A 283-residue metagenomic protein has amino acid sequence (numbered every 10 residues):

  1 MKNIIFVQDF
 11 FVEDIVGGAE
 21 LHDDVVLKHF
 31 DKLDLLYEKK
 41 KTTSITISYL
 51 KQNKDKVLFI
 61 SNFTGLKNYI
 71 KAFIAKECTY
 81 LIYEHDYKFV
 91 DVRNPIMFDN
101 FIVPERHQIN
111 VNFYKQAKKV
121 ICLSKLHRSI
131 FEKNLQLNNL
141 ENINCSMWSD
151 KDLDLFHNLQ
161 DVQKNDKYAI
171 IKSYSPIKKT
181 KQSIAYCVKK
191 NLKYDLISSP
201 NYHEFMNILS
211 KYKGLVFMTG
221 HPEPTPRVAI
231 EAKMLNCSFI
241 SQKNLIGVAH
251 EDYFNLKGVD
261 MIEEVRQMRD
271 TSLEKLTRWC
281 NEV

Functional and structural regions predicted by a protein language model:
M1-G65, K76, A229, I240-V283: N-terminal pre-catalytic "stem/leader" segment of glycosyltransferase-like enzymes
V57-F59, A75-P104: Active-site proximal beta-strand in glycosyltransferases
H85, V216-H221, Q242-N244: Short Ser/Thr-rich beta->loop micro-motif in glycosyltransferases that lines and helps position the nucleotide-sugar
D99-V120, S210: Membrane-proximal helix-turn-helix segments that form the acceptor-binding/catalytic region of lipid-linked
K115-N139, K179, R278: A short, active-site helix/loop in glycosyltransferases that binds the activated sugar's phosphate group
M147-F205: Conserved catalytic-core segment of nucleotide-activated headgroup transferases in glycan assembly
M206, A229-L235: Short alpha-helical segment that forms part of, or immediately flanks, the ligand-binding pocket in carbohydrate-active
S210-P224, C237: Acidic donor-binding loop of glycosyltransferase active sites
